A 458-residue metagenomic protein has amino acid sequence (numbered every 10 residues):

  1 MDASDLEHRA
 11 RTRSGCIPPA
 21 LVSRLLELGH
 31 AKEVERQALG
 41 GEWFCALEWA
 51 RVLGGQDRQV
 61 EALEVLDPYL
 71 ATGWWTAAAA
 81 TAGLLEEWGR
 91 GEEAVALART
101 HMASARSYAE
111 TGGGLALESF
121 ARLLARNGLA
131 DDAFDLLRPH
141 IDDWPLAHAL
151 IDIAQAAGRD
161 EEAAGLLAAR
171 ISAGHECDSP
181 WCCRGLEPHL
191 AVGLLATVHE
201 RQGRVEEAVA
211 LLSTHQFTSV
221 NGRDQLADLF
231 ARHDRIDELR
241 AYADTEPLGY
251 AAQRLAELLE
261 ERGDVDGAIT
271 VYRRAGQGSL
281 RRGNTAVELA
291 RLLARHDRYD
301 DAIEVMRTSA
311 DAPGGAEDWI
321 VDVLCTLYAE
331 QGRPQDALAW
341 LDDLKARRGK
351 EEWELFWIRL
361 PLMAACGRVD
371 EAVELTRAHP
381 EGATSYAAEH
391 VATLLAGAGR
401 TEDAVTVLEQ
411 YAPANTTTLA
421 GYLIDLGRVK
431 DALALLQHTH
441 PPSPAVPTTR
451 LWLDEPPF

Functional and structural regions predicted by a protein language model:
D5-L6, G29-A38, Q59-Y69, G91-M102 (+10 more regions): Alpha-helical repeat scaffolds
E7-Q56, S119, L123, V198 (+2 more regions): Alpha-helical segment of the N-proximal tetratricopeptide repeat
A10-P18, G40-L47, T72-A79, A105 (+14 more regions): Generic helix N-cap/helix-start motif at coil->alpha-helix transitions
P247-Y250, A256-E260, Y272-Y411, L423: Eukaryotic tandem repeat interaction scaffolds
T401-E402, T406-Q410, T416-F458: C-terminal non-catalytic interaction modules
